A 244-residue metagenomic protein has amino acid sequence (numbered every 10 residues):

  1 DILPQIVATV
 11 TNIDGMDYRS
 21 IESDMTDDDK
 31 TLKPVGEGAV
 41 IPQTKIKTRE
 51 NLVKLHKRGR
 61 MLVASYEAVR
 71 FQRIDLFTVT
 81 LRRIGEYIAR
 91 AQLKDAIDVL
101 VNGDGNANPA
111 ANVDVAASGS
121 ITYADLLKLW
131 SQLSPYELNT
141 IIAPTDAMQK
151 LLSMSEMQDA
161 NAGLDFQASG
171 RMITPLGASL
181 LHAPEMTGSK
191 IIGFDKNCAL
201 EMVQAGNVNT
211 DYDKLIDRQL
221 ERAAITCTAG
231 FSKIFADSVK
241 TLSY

Functional and structural regions predicted by a protein language model:
D1-R58: Assembly/oligomerization interface modules of large self-assembling protein complexes
K30-K33, Q72-R73, K150-L152, S232-I234: Short helix/loop capping segments that flank catalytic or ligand/cofactor-binding pockets
T48, D125-L129, N207-T210: Glycine-rich, charged/polar anion/phosphate-binding loops that engage phosphate groups from diverse ligands
T48-E50, Q72-R73, G103, I141: Hydrophobic alpha-helical bundles in membrane proteins
E50-L52, W130-S131, L181, Y212: A generic local secondary-structure boundary/capping motif
G59-L133, Y244: Alpha-helical scaffold segments that mediate packing/assembly in large oligomeric complexes
N102-M172: Extended, solvent-exposed, turn-rich assembly/linker loops in the middle of proteins
M154-Y244: Sequence/fold signature of self-assembling virion shell proteins
